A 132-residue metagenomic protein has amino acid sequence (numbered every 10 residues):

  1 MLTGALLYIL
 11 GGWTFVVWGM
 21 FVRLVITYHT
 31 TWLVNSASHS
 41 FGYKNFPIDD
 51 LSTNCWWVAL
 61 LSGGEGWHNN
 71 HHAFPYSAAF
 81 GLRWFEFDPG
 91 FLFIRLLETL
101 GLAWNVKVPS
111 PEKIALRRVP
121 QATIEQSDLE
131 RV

Functional and structural regions predicted by a protein language model:
M1-G63, L92, T99, A103-N105 (+1 more regions): Hydrophobic transmembrane alpha-helical segments that form the core helix bundle of multi-pass membrane enzymes
F41, A73-A78: Catalytic Zn2+-binding segment of zinc metalloproteases
G63-G64, A73: Short, loop-centered acidic/histidine patches that primarily coordinate divalent metals
H71-H72, L97: Generic short alpha-helical hydrophobic face used as a protein-protein interaction/packing hotspot
A78-F85: Membrane-proximal, cysteine-centered motifs at transmembrane boundaries in secretory-pathway and membrane proteins
